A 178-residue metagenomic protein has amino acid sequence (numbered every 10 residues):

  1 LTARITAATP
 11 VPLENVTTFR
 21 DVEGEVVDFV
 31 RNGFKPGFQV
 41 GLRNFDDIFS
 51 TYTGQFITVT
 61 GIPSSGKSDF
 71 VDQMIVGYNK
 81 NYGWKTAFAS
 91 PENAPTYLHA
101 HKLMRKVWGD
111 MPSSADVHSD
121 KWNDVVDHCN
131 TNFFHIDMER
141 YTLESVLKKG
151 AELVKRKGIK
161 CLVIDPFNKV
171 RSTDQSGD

Functional and structural regions predicted by a protein language model:
L1-P10: Accessory, often N-terminal, substrate/partner-engagement and coupling regions that sit outside the core NTP/cofactor
V11-G109: The Walker A/P-loop phosphate-binding site
D46-D47, N81-G158, S172: Cytosolic-facing regulatory segments adjacent to core modules
T58, H135, K160-V163: Structural motif
P63, E139-R140, N168: A broadly conserved detector of short glycine/acidic/proline-rich loop/turn motifs that flank catalytic sites and bind
K67, W122, G177-D178: Residue-level preference for long, well-ordered alpha-helices that form the structural scaffold of enzyme catalytic
I159-D178: Helical hairpin unit composed of two closely spaced alpha helices linked by a short loop
